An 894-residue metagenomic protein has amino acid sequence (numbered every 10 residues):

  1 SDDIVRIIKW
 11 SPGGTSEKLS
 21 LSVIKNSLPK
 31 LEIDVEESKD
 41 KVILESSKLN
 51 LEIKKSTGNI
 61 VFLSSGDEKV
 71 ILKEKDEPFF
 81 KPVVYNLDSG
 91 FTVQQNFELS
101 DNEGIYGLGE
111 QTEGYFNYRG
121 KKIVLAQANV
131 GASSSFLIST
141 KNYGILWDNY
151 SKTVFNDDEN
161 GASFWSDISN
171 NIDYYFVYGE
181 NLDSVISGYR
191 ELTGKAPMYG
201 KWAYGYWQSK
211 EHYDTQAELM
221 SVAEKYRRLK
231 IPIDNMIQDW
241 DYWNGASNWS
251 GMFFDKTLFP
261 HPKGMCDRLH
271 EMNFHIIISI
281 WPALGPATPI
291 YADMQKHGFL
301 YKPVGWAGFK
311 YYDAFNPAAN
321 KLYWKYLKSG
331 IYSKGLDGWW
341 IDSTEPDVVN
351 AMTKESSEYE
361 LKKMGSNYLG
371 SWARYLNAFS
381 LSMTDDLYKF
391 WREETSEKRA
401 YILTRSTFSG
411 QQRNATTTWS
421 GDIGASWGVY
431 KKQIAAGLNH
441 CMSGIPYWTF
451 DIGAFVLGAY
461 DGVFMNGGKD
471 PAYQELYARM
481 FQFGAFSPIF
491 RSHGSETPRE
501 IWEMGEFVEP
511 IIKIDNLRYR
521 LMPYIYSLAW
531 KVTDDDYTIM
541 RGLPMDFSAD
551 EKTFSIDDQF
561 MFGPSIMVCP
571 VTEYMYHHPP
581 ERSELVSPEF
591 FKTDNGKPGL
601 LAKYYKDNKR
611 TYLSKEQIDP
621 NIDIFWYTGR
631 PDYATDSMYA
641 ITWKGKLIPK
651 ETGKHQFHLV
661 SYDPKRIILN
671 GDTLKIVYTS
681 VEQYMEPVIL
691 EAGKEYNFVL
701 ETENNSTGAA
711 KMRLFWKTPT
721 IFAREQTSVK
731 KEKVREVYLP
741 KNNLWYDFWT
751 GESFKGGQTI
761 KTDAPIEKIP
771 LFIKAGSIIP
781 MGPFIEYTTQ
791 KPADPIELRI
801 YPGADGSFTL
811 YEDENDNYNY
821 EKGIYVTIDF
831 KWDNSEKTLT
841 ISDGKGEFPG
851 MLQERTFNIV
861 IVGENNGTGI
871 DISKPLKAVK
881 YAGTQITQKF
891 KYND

Functional and structural regions predicted by a protein language model:
S1-I8, D34-K75, Y738-P740: Beta-strand-rich N-terminal accessory domains
D2-V42, F80-V83, N621-D623, Y633: A low-complexity, Ser/Thr/Gly/Pro-enriched, surface-exposed linker/loop concept that marks segments flanking
V5-K9, V42-L51, M567-P570, K837-G846: Short, well-ordered beta-strand segments enriched in hydrophobic/aromatic residues
I8-S22, H578-R582, R666-L669, E732-T750 (+1 more regions): Beta-strand-rich binding/interaction modules
P12-S27, E52-G66, K75-D76, P719 (+1 more regions): Extended Gly/Ser/Thr-rich low-complexity repeat segments, especially those forming or decorating extracellular
E68-S583, I721-R724, V729-K768: Catalytic-domain carbohydrate-binding cleft regions of carbohydrate-active enzymes
E581-K730: Acidic/polar, compositionally biased interaction segments
I766-Q885, N893: Accessory, solvent-exposed terminal regions and/or long lumenal/extracellular loops of proteins
